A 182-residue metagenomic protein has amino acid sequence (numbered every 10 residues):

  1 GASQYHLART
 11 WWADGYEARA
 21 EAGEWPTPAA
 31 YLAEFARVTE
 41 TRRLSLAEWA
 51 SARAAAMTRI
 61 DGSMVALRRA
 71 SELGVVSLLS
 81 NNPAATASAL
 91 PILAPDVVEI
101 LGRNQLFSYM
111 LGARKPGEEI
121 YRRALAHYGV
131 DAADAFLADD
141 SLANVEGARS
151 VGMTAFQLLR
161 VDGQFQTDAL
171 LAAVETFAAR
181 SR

Functional and structural regions predicted by a protein language model:
G1-M64, E72, P83: N-terminal helical cap/lid subdomain that shapes the substrate entry/recognition surface in HAD-like hydrolases
R68, L79, P83-R182: Asp-based, Mg2+/Mn2+-dependent phosphohydrolase catalytic module
L73-G74, G152: Glycine-centered short loops/turns at secondary-structure junctions
